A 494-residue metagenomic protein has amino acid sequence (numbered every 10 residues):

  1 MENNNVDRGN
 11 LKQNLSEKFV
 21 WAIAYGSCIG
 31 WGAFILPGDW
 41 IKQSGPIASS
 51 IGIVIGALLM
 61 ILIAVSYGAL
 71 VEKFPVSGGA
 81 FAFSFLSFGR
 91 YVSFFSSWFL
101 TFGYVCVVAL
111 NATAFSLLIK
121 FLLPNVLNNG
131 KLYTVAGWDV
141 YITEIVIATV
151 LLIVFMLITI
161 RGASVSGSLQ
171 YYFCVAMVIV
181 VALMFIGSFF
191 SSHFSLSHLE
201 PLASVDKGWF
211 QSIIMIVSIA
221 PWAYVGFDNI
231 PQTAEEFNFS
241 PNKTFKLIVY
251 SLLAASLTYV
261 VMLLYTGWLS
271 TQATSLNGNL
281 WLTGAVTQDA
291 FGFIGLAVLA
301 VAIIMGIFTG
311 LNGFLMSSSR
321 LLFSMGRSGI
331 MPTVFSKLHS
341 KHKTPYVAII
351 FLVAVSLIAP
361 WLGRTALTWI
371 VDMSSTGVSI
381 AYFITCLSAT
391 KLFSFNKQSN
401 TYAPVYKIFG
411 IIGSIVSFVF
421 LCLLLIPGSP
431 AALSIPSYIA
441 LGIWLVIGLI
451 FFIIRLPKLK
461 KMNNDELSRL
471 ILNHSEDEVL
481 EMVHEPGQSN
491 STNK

Functional and structural regions predicted by a protein language model:
M1-L15, A389-I408, P430-K494: Terminal cytosolic tails of multi-pass membrane transporters, especially the segment immediately following the final
E2, F85, A112-T143, V180 (+4 more regions): Helix-loop-helix connectors at the membrane interface of multi-pass transporters/channels
V6-L11, S50, L127-T143, Y171-A300: Helix-loop-helix junctions that connect adjacent transmembrane segments in multi-pass membrane transporters
D39-G45, S49, A114, L123 (+7 more regions): Transmembrane helix-loop boundary segments of multi-pass membrane transporters
D39-K42, I61-L152, L157, I304-S324 (+1 more regions): Hydrophobic transmembrane alpha-helices that form the core helical bundles of multi-pass secondary transporters
A82-S84, G89, F121-V126, V249-N312 (+2 more regions): TM-loop-TM module centered on a large, flexible mid-protein loop between adjacent transmembrane helices in multi-pass
T143-F194, K207-F210, I248-L253, V371-I384 (+2 more regions): Membrane-interface loop-to-helix entry segments
V180-M184, L322, M373-N400, I412-L423 (+1 more regions): Hydrophobic alpha-helical segments of multi-pass membrane transport proteins
